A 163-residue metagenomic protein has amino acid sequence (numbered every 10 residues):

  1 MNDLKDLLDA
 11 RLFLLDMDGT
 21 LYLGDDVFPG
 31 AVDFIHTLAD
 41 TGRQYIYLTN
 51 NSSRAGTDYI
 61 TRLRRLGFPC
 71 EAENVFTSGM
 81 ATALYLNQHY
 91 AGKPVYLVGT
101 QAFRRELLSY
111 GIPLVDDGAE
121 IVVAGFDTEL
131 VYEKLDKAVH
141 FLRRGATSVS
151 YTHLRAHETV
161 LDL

Functional and structural regions predicted by a protein language model:
D3-D6, G111-E120: Short acidic low-complexity segments
D9-G24: Asp-based phosphoryl-transfer active-site loop
L14-L15, I35-T61, V75, P94-V98 (+1 more regions): Substrate-recognition element of Asp-dependent hydrolases with the DxDx(T/V) motif
C70-N74: Short acidic capping loops at alpha-helix termini that bridge into adjacent secondary structure
A81-Y85: Hydrophobic alpha-helical segments within soluble ligand-binding/sensing domains
G118-L130: Short, well-ordered secondary-structure micro-motifs within conserved domains or adaptor modules
Y132-Y151: A short, gly/pro- and small-residue-rich
H153-A156, V160-L163: Single conserved hydrophobic/aromatic residue that forms the stacking wall/gate of nucleotide- or nucleobase-binding
